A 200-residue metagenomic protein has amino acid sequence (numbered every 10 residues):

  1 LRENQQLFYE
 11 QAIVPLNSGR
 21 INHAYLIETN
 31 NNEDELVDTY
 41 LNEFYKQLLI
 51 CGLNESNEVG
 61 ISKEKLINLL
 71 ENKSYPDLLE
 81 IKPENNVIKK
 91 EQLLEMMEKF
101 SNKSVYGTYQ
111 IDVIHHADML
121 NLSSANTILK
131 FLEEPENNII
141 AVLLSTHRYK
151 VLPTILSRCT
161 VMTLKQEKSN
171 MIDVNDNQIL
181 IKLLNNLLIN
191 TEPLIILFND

Functional and structural regions predicted by a protein language model:
L1-E71, N137-I140, S145-D200: Charged, glycine-rich active-site and insertion segments that engage polyanionic ligands
N4-Q5, V37, N86-L93: Phosphate/oxyanion-binding active-site loops and adjacent basic polyanion-contact surfaces
E10-S18, N68, K90-I111, M119 (+1 more regions): Conserved alpha-helical scaffold flanking the Walker A/P-loop in AAA+ ATPase domains
T29-N30, E80-N85: A short hydrophobic beta-strand->loop->alpha-helix junction that borders the nucleotide-binding pocket of P-loop NTPases
I50, N102, E133-E134: Conserved amphipathic alpha-helical interaction elements at protein-protein interfaces in regulatory, energy-coupling
L78-E80, V161: Conserved beta-strand scaffold positions in the cores of enzyme catalytic domains, especially in NTP/NDP-utilizing
V87, M119-L120, E134, K150 (+1 more regions): Residues immediately C-terminal
I111-H115, I128, I139-T146: Structural recognition of the conserved hydrophobic beta-strand(s) that form the central parallel beta-sheet of P-loop
